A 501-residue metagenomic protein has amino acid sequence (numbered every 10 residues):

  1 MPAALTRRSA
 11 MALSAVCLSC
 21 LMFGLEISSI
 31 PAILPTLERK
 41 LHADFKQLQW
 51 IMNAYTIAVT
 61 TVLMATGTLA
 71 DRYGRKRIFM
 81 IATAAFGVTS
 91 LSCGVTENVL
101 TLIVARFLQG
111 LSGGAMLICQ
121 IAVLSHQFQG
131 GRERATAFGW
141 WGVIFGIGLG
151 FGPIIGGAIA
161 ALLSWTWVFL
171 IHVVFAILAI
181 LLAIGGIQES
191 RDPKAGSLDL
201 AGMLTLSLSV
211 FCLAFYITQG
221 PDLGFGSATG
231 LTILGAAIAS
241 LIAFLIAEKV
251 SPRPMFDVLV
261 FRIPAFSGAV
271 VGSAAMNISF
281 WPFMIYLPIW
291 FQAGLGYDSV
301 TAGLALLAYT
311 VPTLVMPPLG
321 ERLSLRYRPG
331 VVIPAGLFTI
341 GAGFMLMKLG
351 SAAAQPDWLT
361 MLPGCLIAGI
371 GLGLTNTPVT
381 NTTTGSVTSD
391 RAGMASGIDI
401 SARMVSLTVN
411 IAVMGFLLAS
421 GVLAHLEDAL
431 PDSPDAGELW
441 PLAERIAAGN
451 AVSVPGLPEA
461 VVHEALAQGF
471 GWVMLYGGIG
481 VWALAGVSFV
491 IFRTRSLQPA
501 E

Functional and structural regions predicted by a protein language model:
M1-G185, Y327, K348: Transmembrane-helix bundle of Major Facilitator Superfamily
M1-T6, A451-H463, I491-E501: Intrinsic disorder in cytosolic terminal tails and internal cytosolic loops of multi-pass membrane transporters
M11-L25, I30-A32, A201, A228-A236 (+5 more regions): 12-transmembrane solute porter fold
L37-E38, L69-A70, I155-L163, I217 (+4 more regions): Interfacial helix-cap and linker-helix signal at transmembrane-aqueous boundaries of multi-pass secondary transporters
A85-V95, F175-L182, A239-A243, V315 (+2 more regions): Transmembrane-helix signature of multi-pass solute transporters
G139, A161-S273, S279, Y297 (+2 more regions): Hydrophobic transmembrane-helix bundles of small-molecule transporters
A161-V173, Q219-G230, S420-I479: A membrane-interface helix-boundary motif in multi-pass transporters
